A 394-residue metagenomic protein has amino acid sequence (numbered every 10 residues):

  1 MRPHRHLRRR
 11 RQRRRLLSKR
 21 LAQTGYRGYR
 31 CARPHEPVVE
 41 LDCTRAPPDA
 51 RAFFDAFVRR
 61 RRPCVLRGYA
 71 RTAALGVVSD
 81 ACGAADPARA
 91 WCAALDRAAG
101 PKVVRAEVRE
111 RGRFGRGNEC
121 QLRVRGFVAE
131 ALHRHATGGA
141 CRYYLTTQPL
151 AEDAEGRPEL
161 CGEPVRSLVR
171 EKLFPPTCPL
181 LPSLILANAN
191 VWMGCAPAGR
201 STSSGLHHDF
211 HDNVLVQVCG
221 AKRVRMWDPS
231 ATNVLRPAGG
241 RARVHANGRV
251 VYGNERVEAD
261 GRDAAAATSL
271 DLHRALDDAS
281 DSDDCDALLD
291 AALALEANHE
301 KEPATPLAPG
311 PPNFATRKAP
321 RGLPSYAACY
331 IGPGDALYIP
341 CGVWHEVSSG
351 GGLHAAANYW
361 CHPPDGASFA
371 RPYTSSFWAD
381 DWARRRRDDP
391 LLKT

Functional and structural regions predicted by a protein language model:
R2-A336, G342-T394: N-terminal accessory scaffold of Fe(II)-dependent oxygenases
